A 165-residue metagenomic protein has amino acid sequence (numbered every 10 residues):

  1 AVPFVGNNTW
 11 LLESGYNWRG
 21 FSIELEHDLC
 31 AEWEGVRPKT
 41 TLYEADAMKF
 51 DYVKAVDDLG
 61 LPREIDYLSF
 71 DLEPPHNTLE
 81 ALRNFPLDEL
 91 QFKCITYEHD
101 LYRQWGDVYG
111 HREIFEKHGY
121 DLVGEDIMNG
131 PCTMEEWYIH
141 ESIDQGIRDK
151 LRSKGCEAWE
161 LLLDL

Functional and structural regions predicted by a protein language model:
A1-K54, L101: SAM cofactor-binding core of SAM-dependent methyltransferases, primarily the Rossmann-like beta-alpha-beta module
N7-L11, G15-R19, R63-F70, P74-L165: Conserved acidic-Pro-Pro-aromatic motif
P38-T41, L59, R112-F115: Short, hinge-like loop/turn segments at secondary-structure boundaries
L42-L72, H76-N77: Internal catalytic-core helix/loop-beta-alpha segment that presents or stabilizes conserved functional determinants
